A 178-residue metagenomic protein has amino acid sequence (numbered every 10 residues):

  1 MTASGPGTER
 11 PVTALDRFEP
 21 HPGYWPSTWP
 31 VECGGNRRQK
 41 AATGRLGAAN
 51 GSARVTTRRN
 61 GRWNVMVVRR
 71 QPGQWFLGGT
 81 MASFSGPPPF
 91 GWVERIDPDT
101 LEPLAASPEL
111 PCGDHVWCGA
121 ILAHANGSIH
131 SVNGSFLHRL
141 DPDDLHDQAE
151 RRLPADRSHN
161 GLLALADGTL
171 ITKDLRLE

Functional and structural regions predicted by a protein language model:
P30, Q74-L77, S128-H130, T169-I171: Conserved beta-propeller blade signature
N36-R37, M81-P87, F136, R176-E178: Short glycine/acidic-enriched loop and turn motifs that connect beta-strands
N36-R62: A short helix->beta-strand "capping" segment at the edge of beta-propeller domains
G51-R59, E102-P111, H146-R152: A short beta-strand motif characteristic of beta-propeller blades
G61-V68, C112-L122, A155-D167: Repeated scaffold domains used in trafficking and secretory/extracellular systems, primarily beta-propellers
D97-T100, D141-L145: Short loop/turn segments that connect beta-strands within beta-propeller blades
H146-A166, T172-L177: Asp-box/WD-like beta-propeller blade repeats and closely related beta-sheet repeat scaffolds
